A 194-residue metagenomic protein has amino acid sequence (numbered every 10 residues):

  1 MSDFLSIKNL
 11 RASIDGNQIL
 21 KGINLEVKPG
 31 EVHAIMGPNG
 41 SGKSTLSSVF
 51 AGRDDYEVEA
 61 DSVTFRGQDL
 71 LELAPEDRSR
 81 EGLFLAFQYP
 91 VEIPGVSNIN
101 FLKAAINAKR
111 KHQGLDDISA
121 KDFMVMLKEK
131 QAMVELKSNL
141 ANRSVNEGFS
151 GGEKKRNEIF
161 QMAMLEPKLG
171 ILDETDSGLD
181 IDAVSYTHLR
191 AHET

Functional and structural regions predicted by a protein language model:
L5-I7, L20: Conserved structural motif at the start of ABC-family nucleotide-binding domains
N17-Q18, D77: Short coil-to-beta microelement around the adenine-binding A-loop and adjacent beta1/P-loop entry of ABC ATPase
M36-P38: The feature captures the beta-strand-to-loop junction immediately N-terminal to the Walker
S62-R78, N146: ABC ATPase NBD Q-loop/coupling interface
V91-K168: ABC-family P-loop ATPase nucleotide-binding domains
I171-T175, D182: Walker B catalytic motif
T187-T194: Conserved small/polar residues in nucleotide/adenosyl-binding loops
